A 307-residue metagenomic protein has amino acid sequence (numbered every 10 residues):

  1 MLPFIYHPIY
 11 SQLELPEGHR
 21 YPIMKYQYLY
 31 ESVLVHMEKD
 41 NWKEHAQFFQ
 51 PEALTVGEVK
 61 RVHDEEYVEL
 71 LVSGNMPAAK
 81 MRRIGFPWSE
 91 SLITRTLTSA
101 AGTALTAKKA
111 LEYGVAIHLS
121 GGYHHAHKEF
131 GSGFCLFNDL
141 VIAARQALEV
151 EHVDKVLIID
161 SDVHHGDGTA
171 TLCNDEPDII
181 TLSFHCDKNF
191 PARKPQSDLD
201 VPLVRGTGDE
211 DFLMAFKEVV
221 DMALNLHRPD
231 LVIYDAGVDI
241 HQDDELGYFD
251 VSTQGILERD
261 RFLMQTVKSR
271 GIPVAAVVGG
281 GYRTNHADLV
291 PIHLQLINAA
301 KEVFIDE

Functional and structural regions predicted by a protein language model:
M1-V141: Metal-dependent C-N hydrolase catalytic cores
N75-E307: A general "terminal functional-core" signal
